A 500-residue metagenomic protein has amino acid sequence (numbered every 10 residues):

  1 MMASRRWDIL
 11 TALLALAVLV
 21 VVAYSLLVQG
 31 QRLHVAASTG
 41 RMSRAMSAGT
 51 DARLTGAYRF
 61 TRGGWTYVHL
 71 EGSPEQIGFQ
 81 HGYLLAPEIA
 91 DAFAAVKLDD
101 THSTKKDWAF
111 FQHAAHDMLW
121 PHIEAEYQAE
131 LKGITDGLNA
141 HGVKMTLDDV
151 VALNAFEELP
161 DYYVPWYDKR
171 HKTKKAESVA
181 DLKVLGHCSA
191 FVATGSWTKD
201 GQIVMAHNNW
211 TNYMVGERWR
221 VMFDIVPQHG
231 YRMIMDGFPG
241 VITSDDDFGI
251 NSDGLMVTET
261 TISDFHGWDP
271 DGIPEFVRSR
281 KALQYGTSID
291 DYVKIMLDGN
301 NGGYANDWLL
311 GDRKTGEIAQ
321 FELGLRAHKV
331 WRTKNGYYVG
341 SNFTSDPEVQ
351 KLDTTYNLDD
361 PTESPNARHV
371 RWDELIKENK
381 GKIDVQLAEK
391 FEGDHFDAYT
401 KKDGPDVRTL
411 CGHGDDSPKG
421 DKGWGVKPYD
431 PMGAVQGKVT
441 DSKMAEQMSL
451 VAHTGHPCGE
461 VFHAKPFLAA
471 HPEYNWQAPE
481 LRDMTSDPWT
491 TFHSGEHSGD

Functional and structural regions predicted by a protein language model:
M2-A15: N-terminal Sec-pathway targeting helices
A12-Y24: Hydrophobic membrane-insertion alpha-helices, especially the h-region of bacterial N-terminal signal peptides
A23-D290, L297-G303, L309-R332, G340 (+2 more regions): N-terminal mature-domain region immediately after signal-peptide cleavage in secreted/organellar precursors
P347, L352-T354: Flexible, small-residue-rich N-terminal segments that precede or flank a structured functional core
